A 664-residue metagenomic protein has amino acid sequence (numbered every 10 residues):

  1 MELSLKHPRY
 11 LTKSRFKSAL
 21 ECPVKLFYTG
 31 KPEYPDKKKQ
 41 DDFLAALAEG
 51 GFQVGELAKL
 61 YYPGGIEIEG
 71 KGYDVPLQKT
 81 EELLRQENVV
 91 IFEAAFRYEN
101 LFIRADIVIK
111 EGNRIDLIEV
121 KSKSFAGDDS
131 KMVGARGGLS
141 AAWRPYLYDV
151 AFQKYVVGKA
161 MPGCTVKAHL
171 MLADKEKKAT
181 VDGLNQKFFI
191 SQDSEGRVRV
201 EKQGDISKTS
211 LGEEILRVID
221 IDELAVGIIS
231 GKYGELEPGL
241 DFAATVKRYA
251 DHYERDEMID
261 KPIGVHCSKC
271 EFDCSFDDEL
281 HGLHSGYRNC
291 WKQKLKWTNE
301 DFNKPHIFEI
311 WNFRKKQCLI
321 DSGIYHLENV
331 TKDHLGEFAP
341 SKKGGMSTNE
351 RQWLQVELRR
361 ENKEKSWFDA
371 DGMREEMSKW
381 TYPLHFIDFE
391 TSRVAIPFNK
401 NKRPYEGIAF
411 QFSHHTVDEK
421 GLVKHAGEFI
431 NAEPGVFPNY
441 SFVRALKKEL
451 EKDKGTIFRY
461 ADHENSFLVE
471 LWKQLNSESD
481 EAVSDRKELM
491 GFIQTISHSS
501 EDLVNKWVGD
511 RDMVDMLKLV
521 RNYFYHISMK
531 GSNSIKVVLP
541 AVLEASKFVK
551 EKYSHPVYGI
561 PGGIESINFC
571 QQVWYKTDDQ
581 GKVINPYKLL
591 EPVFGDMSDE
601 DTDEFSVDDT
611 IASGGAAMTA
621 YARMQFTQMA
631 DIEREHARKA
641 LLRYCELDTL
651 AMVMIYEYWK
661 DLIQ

Functional and structural regions predicted by a protein language model:
M1-Q664: DEDD superfamily 3′-5′ metal-dependent exonuclease/proofreading module
